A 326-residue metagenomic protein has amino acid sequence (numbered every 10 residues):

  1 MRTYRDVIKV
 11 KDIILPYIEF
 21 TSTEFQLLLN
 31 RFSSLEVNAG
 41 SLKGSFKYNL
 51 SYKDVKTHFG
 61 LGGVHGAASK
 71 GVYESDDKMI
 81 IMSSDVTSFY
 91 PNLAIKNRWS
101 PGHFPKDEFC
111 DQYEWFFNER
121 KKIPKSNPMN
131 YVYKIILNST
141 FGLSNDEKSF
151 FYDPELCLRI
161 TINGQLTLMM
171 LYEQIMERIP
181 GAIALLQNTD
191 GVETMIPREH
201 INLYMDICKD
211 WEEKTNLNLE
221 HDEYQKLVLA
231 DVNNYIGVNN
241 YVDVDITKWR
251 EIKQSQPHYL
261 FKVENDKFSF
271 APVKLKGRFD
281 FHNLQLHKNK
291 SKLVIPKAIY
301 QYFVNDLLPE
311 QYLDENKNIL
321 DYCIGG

Functional and structural regions predicted by a protein language model:
M1-G326: Conserved acidic
